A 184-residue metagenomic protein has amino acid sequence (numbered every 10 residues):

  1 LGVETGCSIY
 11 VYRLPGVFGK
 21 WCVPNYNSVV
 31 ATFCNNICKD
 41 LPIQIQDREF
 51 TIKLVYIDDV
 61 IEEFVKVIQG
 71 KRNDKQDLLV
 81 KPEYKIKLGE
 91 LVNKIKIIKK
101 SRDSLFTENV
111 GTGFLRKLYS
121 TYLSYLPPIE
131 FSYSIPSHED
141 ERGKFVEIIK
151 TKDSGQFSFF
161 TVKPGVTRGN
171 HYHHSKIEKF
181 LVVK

Functional and structural regions predicted by a protein language model:
L1-V11, P15-I52, I57-I68: NAD(P)-dependent short-chain dehydrogenase/reductase
V11-R13, I45, L79-V80, E147 (+1 more regions): Structural signal for conserved beta-strand scaffold positions within catalytic alpha/beta enzyme cores
N36, K94, I98, I148: Residues that form generic nucleotide/phosphate-binding pockets
D59-I61, K66-S137: Mid/C-terminal beta-alpha module of Rossmann-like enzyme folds, strongest in SDR-family dehydrogenases/epimerases
I129-I177: A short glycine-rich, His/Asp/Glu-containing loop-to-beta-strand
F180: Structured binding elements
